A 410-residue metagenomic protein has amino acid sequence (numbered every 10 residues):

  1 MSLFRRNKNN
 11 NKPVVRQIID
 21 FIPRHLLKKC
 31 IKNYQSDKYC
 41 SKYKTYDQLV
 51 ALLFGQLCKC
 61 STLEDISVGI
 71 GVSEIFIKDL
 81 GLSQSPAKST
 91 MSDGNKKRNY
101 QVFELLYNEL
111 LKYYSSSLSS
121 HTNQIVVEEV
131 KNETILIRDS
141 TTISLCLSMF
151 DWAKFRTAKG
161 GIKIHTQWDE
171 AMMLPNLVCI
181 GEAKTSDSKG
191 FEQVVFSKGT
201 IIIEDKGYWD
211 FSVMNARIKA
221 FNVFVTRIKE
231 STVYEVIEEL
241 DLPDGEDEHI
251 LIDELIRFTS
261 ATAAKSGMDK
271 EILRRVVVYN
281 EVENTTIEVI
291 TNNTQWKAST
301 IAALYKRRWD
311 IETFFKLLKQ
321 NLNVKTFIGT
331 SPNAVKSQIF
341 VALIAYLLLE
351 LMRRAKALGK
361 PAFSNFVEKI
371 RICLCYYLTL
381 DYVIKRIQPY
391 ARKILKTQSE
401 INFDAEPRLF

Functional and structural regions predicted by a protein language model:
M1-D65, G69, R98, L105-L106 (+3 more regions): Single, function-defining residue in the core of a domain
S73: Short edge-strand/loop segments of extracellular domains
D79-Y100: Major-groove recognition helix of helix-turn-helix-like DNA-binding domains
V102-S117: Short Lys/Arg-enriched helix C-cap and helix-to-coil transition segments that create basic nucleic-acid-contact patches
S120-H121: Active-site phosphate-binding and catalytic loops of NTP-dependent enzymes
